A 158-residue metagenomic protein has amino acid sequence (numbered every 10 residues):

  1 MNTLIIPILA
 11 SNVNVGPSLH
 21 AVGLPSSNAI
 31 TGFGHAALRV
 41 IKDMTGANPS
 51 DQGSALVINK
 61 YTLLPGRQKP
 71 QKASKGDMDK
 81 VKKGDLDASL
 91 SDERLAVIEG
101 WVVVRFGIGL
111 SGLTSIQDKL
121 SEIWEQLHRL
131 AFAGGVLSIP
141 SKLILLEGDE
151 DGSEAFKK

Functional and structural regions predicted by a protein language model:
N2-A73: N-terminal ordered "arm"
V22, S26, K82-G84, D92 (+1 more regions): Aromatic-enriched hydrophobic runs in primary sequence
K42, K60, K69-K75, K80-K83 (+3 more regions): Context-gated lysine
D43, D51, D77-D79, D85-D87 (+3 more regions): Acidic-enriched, low-complexity/disordered segments with a strong bias for Aspartate over Glutamate
L63-F106: A broadly used, surface-exposed interaction patch
I98-K158: Internal, well-folded beta-alpha domain core
